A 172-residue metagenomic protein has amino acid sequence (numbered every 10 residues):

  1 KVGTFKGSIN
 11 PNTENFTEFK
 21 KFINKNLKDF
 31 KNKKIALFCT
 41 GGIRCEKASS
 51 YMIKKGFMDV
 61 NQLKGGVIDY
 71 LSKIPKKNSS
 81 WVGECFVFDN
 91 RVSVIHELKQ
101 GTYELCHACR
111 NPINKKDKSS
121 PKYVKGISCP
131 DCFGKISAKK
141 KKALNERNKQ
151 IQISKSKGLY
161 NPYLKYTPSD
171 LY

Functional and structural regions predicted by a protein language model:
K1-I35, I43-Y172: Rhodanese-like catalytic fold shared by cysteine-dependent sulfurtransferases and DSP/PTP-type phosphatases
